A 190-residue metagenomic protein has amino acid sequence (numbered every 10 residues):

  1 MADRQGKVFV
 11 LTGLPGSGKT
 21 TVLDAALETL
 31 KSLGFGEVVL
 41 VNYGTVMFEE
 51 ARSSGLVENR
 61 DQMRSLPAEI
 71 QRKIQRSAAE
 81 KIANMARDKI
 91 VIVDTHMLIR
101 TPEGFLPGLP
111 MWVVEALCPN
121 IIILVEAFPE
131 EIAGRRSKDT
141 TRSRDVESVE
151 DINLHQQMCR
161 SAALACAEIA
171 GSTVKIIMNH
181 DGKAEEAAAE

Functional and structural regions predicted by a protein language model:
A2-D3, T141, C159-E190: NTP-dependent small-molecule kinase module
L11: Hydrophobic anchor at the beta1->P-loop junction of P-loop NTPases
L14: P-loop (Walker A) phosphate-binding loop of NTP-binding proteins
K19: Conserved lysine of the Walker
V22: Hydrophobic positions on the alpha1 helix immediately C-terminal to the Walker A/P-loop
E28-V39: Post-Walker A helix-loop "phosphate-sensing" segment adjacent to the P-loop in P-loop NTPases
V39-P107: ATP-dependent small-molecule kinase phosphotransfer cores that center on conserved nucleotide phosphate-binding segments
T95-D139: ATP-dependent NMP and nucleoside kinases share a basic, alpha-helical "lid"
